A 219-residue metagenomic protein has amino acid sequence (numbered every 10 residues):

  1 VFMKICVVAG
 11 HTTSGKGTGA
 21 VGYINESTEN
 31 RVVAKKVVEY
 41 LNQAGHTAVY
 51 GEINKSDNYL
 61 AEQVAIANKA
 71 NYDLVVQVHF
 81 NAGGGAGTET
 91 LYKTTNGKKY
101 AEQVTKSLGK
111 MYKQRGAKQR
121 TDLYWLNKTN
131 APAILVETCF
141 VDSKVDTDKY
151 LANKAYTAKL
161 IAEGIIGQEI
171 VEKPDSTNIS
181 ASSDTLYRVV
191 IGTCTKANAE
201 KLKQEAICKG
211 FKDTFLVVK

Functional and structural regions predicted by a protein language model:
F2-I5, T88: Nucleotide donor/acceptor-binding cores
K4-Y23: Short glycine-rich His-centered loop
V7, I134-V136, V189: Short beta-strand motif preference
H11, N54, T193: Residue-level signal for short, function-critical loop segments
G15, S27-D175: Active-site-proximal helix/loop segments of hydrolytic enzymes
V21-Y23, A48, Y187-R188: A short, structure-level motif marking secondary-structure boundaries and short turns
E172-K219: Solvent-exposed beta-strand motifs enriched in subsets of small alpha/beta binding domains, especially certain
